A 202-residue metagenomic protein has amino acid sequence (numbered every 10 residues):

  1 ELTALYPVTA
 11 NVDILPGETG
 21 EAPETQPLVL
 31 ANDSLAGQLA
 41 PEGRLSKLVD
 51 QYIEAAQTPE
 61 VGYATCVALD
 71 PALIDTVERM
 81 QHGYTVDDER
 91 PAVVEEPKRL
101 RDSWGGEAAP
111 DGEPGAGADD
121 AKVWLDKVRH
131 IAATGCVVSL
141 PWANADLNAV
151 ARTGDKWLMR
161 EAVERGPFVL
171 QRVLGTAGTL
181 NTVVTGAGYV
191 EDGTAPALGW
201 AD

Functional and structural regions predicted by a protein language model:
E1-D202: N-terminal membrane-targeting/anchoring modules of bacterial envelope and secretion proteins
